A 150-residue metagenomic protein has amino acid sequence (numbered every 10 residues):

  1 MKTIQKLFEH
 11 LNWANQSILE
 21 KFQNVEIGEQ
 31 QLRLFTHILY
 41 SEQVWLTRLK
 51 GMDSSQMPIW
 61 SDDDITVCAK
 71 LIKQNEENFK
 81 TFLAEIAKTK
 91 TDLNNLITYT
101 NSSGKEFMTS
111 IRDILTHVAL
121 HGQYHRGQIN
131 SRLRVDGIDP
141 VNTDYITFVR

Functional and structural regions predicted by a protein language model:
M1, Q31-L32, I65, A69 (+1 more regions): Short, structured helix-loop boundary elements
M1-F8: Active-site metal-coordination segments of metallo-dependent hydrolases
F8-S61, S102-R150: Short, contiguous alpha-helical
S55-N95: Helix-adjacent hinge/juxtasegments
T98-T100: Cysteine-centric segments in proteins
